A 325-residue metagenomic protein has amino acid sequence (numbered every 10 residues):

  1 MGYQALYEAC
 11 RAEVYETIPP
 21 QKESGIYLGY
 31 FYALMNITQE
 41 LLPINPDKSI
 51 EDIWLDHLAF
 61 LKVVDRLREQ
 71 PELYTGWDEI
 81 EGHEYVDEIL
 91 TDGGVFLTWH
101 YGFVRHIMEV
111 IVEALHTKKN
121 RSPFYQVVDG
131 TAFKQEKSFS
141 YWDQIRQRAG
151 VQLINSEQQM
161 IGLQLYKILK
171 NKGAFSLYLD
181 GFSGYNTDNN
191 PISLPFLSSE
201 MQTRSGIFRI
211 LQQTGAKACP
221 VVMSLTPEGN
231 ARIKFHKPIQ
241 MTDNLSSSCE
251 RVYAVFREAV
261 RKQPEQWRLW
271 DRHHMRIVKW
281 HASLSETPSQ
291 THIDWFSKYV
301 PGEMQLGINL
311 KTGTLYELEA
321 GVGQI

Functional and structural regions predicted by a protein language model:
M1-E109, S138-I145: Membrane-anchoring hydrophobic helices of lipid-metabolizing enzymes
D78-E84, G150-Q158, Q240-M241: Short acidic-hydrophobic, aromatic-tinged amphipathic segments that line or gate anion-handling sites
T91-G94, S122, N171-G173, A216: Short coil/turn segments at beta-strand junctions that form active-site/ligand-binding loops
Y101-V104, T131-F133, G181-G184, L225-T226: Short, solvent-exposed loop/turn segments at secondary-structure junctions
V110-K118, D143-I145, L169, Q213: Short, surface-exposed basic-aromatic patches at helix termini and helix-loop junctions that form
S122-A132: Short internal beta-strands
T131-I161, N186-N189: Short, conserved active-site entrance elements at the starts or edges of catalytic domains
L163-I325: Non-catalytic C-terminal accessory region of glycerolipid acyltransferases and related lyso-lipid remodeling enzymes
